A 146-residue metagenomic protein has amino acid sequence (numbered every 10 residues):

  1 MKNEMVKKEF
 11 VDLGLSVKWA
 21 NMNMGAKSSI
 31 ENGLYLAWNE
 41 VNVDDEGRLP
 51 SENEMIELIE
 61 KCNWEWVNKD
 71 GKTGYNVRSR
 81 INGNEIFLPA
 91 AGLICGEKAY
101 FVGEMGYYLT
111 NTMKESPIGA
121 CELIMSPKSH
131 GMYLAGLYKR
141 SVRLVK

Functional and structural regions predicted by a protein language model:
M5-K7, D12, V17-R48, E52-K146: C-terminal, surface-exposed recognition/capping segments
